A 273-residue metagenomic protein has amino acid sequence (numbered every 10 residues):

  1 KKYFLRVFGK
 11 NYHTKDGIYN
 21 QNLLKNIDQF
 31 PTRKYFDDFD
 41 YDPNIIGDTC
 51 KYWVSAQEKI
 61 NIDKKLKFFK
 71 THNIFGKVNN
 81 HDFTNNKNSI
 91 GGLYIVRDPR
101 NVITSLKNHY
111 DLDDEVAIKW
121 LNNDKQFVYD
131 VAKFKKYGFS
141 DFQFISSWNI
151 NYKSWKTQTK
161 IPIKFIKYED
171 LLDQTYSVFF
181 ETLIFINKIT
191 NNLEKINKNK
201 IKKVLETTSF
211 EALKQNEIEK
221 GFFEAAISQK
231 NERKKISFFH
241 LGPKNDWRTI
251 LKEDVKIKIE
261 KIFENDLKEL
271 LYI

Functional and structural regions predicted by a protein language model:
K1-F8, F165-N192, V204, A212-I218: PAPS/PAP-binding and catalytic site of the sulfotransferase fold
K1-I166, R233-I273: PAPS-dependent sulfotransferase catalytic domain
Y12-D16, N187-E206, L213-K214, E269 (+1 more regions): Short, surface-exposed acidic
I74, D98, E169-L171, T207-F210: Short, solvent-exposed coil/turn elements at secondary-structure transition points
N108, E181-F185, T207, I262-N265: Residues within well-ordered alpha-helical secondary structure of globular protein domains
Q174-V178, I196-K200, V255: Short, conserved alpha-helical segments within structured domains
K200-E260: PAPS-dependent sulfotransferase catalytic core
